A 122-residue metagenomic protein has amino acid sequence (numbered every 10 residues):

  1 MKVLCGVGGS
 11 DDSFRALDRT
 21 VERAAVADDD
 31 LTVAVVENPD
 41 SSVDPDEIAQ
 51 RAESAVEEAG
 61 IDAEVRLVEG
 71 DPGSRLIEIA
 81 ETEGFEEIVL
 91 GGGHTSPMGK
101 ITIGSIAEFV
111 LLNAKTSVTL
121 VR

Functional and structural regions predicted by a protein language model:
M1-K2, R122: Absolute protein N-terminus
K2-V43: Small/aliphatic-rich secondary-structure junction motif
A16-R19, R23, D44-A55, R75: Short, solvent-exposed amphipathic alpha-helices that sit in or adjacent to ligand/effector-binding or catalytic
E22-A25, E81, L111-L112: Solvent-exposed polar/charged
T32-A34, E64-V68, T119: General small-molecule cofactor/ligand-binding pocket signal
E58-I88, T95: Structural beta-alpha unit
E87-R122: Gly/Ser-rich helix-loop-strand patches that form or flank binding pockets for ribonucleotide-derived cofactors
